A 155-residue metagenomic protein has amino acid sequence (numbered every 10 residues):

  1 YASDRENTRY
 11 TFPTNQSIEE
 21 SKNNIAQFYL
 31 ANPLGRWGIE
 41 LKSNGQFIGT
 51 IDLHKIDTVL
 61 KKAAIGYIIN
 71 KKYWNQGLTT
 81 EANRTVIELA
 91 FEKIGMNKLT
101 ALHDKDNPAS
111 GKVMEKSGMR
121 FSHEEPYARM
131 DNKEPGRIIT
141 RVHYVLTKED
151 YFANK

Functional and structural regions predicted by a protein language model:
Y1-A2, T11, Y29-N32: Hydrophobic residues in alpha-helical segments
Y1-D4, R36, E40-K155: Acyl-donor (CoA/ACP) binding surface of acyl/acetyltransferases
E6-A26: Conserved GNAT-fold acetyl-CoA-binding loop/helix
Y10-N15, G35-L41: A short, aromatic/hydrophobic, helix- or strand-capping loop or linear motif that either lines the entrance/gate
S17-E20, Y29-A31, K42, I68-N70: Juxtamembrane/interface motifs at transmembrane-helix termini
A26-G38: A short helix-loop-beta-strand connector motif used in the catalytic cores of GNAT acetyltransferases and, in some
